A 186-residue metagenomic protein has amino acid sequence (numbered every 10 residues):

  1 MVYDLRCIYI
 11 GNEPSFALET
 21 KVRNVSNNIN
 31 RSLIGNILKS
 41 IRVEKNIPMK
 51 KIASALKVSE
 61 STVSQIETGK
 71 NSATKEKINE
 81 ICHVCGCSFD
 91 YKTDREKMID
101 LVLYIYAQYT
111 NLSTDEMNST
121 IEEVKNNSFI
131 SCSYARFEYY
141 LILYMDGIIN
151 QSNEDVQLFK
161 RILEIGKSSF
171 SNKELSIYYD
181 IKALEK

Functional and structural regions predicted by a protein language model:
M1-I29, V156-F159, K173: N-terminal flexible/basic segments that precede or flank functional cores
V2, C7, N36-I52: Short basic helix-loop element that most often maps to the first helix and adjoining turn of HTH DNA-binding modules
L38, L56, E67, K77 (+1 more regions): DNA major-groove recognition helix of helix-turn-helix
N46-Q65: Short alpha-helical DNA-recognition segment
T74-Y91: DNA major-groove recognition helix of helix-turn-helix/homeodomain DNA-binding modules
L101-N111, F137-S152, S176-K186: Tandem amphipathic alpha-helical repeat scaffolds
Q108-E123, G147-E164, K186: Helix-turn-helix repeat elements of alpha-solenoid scaffolds
V124-R136, I162-I177: Flexible helix-coil transition and linker loops at the boundaries of alpha-helical arrays
